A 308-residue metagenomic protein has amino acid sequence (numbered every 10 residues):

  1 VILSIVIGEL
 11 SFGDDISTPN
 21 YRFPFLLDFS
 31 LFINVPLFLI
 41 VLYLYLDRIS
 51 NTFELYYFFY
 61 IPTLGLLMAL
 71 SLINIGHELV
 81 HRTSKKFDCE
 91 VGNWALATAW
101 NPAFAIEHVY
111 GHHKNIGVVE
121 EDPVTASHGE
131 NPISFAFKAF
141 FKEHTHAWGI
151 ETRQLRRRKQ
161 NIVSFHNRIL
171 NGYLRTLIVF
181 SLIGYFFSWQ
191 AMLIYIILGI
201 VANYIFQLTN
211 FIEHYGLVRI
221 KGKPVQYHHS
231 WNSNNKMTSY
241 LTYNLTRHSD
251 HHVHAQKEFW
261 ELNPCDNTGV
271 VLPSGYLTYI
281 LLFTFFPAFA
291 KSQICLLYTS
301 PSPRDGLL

Functional and structural regions predicted by a protein language model:
V1, F186-A191: Transmembrane helix interruption/hinge and helix-loop junction motifs
L3-S11, G65-V80, F104, G199-G216 (+1 more regions): Transmembrane alpha-helical segments that form the membrane-embedded catalytic/substrate-channel core of multi-pass
L10-Y21, V218: Membrane-helix interface/capping segments
T18-F140: Intramembrane catalytic core of multi-pass membrane enzymes that act on lipidic substrates
N34-L42, N171-F180: Core segments of transmembrane alpha-helices that mediate helix-helix packing or line hydrophobic substrate/ligand
R48, F180-F187: Hydrophobic alpha-helical transmembrane segments
S84-I169, Y195, V201-S300: Cytosolic/stromal cytosol-facing helical appendages immediately following the last transmembrane segment
Y298-L308: Single conserved hydrophobic/aromatic residue that forms the stacking wall/gate of nucleotide- or nucleobase-binding
